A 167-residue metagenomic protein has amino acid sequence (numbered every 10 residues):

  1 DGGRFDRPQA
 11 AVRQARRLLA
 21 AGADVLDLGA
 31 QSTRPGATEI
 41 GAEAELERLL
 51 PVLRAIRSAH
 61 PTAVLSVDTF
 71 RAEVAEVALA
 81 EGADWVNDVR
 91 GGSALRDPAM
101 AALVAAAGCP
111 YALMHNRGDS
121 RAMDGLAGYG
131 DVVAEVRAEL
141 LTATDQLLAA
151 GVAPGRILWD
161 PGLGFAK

Functional and structural regions predicted by a protein language model:
D1-L19, A44-E47, S93-A94, P98 (+1 more regions): Glycine-rich anion/phosphate-binding loops
D1-R13, T38-E39, V64-S66, D124-A134 (+1 more regions): Active-site mouth loops of central-metabolism enzymes
Q9-A11, L65-E73, G92, G162-L163: Glycine-rich beta-to-alpha transition loops that act as phosphate-gripper elements at the mouths of alpha/beta enzyme
R13, A20-A21, S58, A80 (+2 more regions): Residues at the C-terminal ends
L19, D24-L28, L65-V67, W85-D88 (+2 more regions): Hydrophobic faces of well-ordered beta-strands that scaffold small-molecule active sites in alpha/beta enzyme cores
D24-P51, L163-A166: Glycine-rich, proline-tolerant flexible connector loops at the mouths of alpha/beta enzymes
T33-G36, A75, E81, V89-K167: Conserved anion-binding
T38-V67, E73-E76, A105-N116, A138: Alpha-helix-loop-beta-strand connector modules within alpha/beta enzyme cores
